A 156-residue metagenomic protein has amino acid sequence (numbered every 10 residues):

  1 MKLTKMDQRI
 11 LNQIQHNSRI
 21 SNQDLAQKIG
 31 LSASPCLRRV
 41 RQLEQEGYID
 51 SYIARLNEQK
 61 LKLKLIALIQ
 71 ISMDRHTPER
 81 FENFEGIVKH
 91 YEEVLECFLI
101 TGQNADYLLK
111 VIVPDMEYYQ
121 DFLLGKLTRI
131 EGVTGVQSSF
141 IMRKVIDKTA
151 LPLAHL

Functional and structural regions predicted by a protein language model:
M1-L156: A compositional/biophysical signature of low hydrophobicity enriched in polar/charged and small residues
